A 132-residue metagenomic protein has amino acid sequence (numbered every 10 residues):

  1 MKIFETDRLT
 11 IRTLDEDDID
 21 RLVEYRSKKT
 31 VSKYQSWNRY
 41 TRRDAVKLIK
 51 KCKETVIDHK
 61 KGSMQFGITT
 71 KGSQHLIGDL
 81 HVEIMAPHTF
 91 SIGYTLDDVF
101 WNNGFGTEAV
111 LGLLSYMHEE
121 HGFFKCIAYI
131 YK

Functional and structural regions predicted by a protein language model:
M1-V99, G112: GNAT-family acyltransferases
H75-L76, I130-K132: Membrane-interacting alpha-helical segments
I77, I92, N103-E108, I127: Short glycine-rich loop/turn motifs that provide flexible caps or phosphate-binding loops at active sites
N102-E119: Conserved acetyl-CoA-binding loop-helix of GNAT-fold acetyltransferases
E120-Y129: Conserved GNAT acetyl-CoA-binding A-motif
